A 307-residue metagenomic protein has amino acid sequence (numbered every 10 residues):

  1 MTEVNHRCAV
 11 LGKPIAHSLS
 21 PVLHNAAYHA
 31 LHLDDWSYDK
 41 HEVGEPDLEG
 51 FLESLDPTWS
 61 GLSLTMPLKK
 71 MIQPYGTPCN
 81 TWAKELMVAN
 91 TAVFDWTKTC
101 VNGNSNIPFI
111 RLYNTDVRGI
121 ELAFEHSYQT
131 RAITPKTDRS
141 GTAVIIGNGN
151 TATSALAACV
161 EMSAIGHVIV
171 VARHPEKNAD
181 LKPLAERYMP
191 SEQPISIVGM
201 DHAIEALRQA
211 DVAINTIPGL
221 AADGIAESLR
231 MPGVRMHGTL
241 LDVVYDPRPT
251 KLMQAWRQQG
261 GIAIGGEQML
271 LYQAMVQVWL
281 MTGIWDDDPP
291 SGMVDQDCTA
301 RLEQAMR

Functional and structural regions predicted by a protein language model:
T2-T130, P247, A255: Phosphate/diphosphate ligand-binding glycine-rich loop within oxidoreductases
T2-V4, K136-R139, E161-A164, S228-G238: Short, conserved loop/helix-junction motifs that constitute active-site signature segments in enzyme catalytic cores
G12, P108, N114-V117, F124-E161 (+1 more regions): Glycine-rich adenosine-cofactor-binding loop
Q129-A132, S140, T239, V243-R307: Adenosine-phosphate binding glycine-rich loop
E161-H167, Q259-I262: Conserved S-adenosyl-L-methionine
A164-M189: NAD(P)-binding Rossmann-fold cofactor-contacting core
P190-I264: Rossmann-like adenosine-cofactor binding region
